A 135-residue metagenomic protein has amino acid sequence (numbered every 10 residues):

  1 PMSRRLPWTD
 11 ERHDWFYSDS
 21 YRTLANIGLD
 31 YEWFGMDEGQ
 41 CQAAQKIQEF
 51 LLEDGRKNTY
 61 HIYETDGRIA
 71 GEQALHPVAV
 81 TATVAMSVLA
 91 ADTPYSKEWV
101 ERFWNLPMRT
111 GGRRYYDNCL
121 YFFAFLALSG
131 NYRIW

Functional and structural regions predicted by a protein language model:
P1-A82, L89-P94, Y115: Extended ligand-binding clefts on enzyme/binding-domain cores
S20, N26-W33, S87-W135: Terminal, non-catalytic domain-edge segments
